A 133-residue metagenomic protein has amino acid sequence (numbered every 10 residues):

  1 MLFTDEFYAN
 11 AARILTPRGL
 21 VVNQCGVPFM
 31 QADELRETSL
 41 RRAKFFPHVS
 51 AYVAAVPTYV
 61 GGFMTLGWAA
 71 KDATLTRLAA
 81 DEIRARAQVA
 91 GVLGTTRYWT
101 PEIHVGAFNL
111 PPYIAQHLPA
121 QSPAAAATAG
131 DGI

Functional and structural regions predicted by a protein language model:
M1-F7, Q31-E34: A general structural motif
F3-P17, S39, A43: A short glycine-rich, Lys/Arg-flanked "PGG" loop and its adjoining helix->strand segment in the class I
R18-C25: Conserved beta-strand signature within the Rossmann-like core of class I S-adenosyl-L-methionine
C25-S39: Conserved class I S-adenosyl-L-methionine
C25-V27, V53-A55, K71: Active-site proximal loops enriched in glycine and acidic residues that flank catalytic Cys/His/Asp and coordinate
L40, T65-I133: SAM/dcSAM-binding transferase cores
F46-P57: Conserved S-adenosyl-L-methionine
V60-G62: Short acidic/glycine-enriched loop/turn segments that link adjacent beta-strands
